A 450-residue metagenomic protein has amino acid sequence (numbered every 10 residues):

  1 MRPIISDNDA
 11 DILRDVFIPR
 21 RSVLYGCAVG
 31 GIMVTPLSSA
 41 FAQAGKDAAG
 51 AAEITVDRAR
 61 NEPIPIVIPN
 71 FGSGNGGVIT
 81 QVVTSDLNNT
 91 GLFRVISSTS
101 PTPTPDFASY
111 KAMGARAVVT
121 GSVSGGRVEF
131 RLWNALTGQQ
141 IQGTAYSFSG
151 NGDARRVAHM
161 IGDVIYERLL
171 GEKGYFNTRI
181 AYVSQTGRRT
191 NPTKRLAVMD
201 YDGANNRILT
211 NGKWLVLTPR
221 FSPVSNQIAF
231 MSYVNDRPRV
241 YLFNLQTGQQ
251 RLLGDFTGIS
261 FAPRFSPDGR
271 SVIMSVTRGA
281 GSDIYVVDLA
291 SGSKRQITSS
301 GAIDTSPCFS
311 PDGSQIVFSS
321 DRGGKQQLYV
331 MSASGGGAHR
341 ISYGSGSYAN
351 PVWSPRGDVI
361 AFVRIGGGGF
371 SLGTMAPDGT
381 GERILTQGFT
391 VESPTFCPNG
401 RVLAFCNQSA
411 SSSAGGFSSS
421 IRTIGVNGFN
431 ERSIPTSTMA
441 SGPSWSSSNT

Functional and structural regions predicted by a protein language model:
M1-S39: N-terminal secretory signal peptides
Q43-E62, Q139-R207: C-terminal/domain-edge helix-coil "capping" segments
A49-M113, V119: Short beta-strand->alpha-helix linker/helix-N-cap micro-motif that forms a surface specificity/interaction loop
P105-V164: Amphipathic beta-strand/beta-sheet edge segments enriched in Tyr/Trp
G150-N151, K213-L217, T257-S260, G301-D304 (+3 more regions): Short coil/turn segments at the loop-to-beta-strand junctions that recur within blades of beta-propeller repeat folds
F176, P223-V224, P267-D268, P311-D312 (+3 more regions): Residue-level detector of Asp-centered blade-edge/turn motifs that repeat once per structural unit in beta-propeller
N191-N205, Y233-L252, T277-R295, Q315 (+6 more regions): Beta-propeller blade-edge and WD-like acidic-aromatic loop motif
